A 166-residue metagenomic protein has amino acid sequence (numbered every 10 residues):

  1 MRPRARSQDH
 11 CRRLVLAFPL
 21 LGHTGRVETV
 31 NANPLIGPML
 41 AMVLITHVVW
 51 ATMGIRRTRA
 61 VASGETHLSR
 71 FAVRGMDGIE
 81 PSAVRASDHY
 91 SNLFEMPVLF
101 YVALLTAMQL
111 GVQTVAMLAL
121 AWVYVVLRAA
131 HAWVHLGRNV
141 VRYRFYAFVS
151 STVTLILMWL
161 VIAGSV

Functional and structural regions predicted by a protein language model:
L20-G54: Long, highly hydrophobic alpha-helical transmembrane signal-anchor segments
L44, W122-V126, Y146, V153: Hydrophobic residues within alpha-helical transmembrane segments of multi-pass solute transporters/permease subunits
A51, I55-S87: Cytosolic, membrane-interface loops and tails of multi-pass inner-membrane proteins
S91-T106: Core segments of transmembrane alpha-helices that mediate helix-helix packing or line hydrophobic substrate/ligand
V115-W122: Structural signature of hydrophobic alpha-helical transmembrane segments
A130-T154: Interfacial loop-to-transmembrane junctions
W159-V166: Juxtamembrane boundary at the C-terminal end of a transmembrane helix
